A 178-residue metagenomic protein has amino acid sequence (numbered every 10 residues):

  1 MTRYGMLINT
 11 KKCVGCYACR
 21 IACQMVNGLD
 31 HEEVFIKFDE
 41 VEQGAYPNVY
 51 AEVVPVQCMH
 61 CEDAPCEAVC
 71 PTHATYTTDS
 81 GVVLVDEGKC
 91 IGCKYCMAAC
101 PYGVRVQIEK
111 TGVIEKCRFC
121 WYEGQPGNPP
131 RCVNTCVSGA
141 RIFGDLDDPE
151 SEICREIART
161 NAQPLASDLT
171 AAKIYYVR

Functional and structural regions predicted by a protein language model:
M1-R178: Non-ligating segments of multi-cofactor redox enzymes
